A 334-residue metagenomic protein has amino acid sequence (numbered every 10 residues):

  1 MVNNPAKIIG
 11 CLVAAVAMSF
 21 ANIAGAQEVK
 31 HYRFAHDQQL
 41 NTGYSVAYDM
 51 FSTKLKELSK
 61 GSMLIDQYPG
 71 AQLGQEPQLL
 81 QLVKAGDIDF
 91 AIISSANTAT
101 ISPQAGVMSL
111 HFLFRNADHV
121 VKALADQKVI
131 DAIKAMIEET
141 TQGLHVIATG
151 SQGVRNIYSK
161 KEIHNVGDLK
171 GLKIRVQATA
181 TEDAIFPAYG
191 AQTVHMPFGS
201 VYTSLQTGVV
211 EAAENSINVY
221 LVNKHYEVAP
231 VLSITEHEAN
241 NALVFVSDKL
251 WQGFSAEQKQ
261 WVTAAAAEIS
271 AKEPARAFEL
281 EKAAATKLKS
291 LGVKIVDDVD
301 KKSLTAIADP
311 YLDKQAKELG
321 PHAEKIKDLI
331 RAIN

Functional and structural regions predicted by a protein language model:
M1-C11: Bacterial N-terminal signal peptides that target proteins for export
G10-M18: Hydrophobic helical h-region of N-terminal Sec-dependent signal peptides in bacterial secretory/periplasmic proteins
V13, Q27-V120, K128, A135-N334: N-terminal secretory/targeting leader peptides
A21-I23: N-terminal signal peptide c-region/cleavage motif recognized by signal peptidases
